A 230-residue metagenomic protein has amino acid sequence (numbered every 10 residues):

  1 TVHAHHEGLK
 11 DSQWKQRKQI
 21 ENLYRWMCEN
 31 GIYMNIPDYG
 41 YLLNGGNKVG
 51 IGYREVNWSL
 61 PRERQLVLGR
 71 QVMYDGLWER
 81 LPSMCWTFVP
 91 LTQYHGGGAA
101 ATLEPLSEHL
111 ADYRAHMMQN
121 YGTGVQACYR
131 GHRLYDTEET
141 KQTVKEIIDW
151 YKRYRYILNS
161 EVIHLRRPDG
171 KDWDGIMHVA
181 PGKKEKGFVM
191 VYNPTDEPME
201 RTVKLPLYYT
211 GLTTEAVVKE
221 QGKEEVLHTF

Functional and structural regions predicted by a protein language model:
T1-R17, E104: The substrate-binding groove and active-site-proximal loops of carbohydrate-active enzymes, especially glycoside
Q19-E224: Active-site-proximal substrate-binding groove within the catalytic cores of carbohydrate-active enzymes
V226-F230: C-terminal beta-strand-rich structural cap/linker in extracellular carbohydrate-active enzymes
